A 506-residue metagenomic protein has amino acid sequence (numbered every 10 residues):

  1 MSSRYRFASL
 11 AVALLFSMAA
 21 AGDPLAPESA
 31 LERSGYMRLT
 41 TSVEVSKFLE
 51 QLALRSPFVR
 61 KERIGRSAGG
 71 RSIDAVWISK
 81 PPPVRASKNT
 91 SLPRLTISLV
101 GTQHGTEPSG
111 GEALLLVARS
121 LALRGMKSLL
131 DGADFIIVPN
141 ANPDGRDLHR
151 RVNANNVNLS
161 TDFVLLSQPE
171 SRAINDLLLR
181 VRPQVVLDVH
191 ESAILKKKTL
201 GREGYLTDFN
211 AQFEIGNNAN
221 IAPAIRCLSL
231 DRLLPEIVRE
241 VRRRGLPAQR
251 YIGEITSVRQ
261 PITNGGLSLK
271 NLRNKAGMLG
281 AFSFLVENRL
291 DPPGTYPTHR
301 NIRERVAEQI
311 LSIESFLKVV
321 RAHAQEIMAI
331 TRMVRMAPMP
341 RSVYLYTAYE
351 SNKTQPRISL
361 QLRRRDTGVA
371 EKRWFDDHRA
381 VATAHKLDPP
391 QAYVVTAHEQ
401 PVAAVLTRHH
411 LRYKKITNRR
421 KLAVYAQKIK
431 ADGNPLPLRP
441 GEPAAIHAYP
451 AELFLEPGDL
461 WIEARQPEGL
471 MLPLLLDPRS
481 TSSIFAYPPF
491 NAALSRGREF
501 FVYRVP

Functional and structural regions predicted by a protein language model:
S2-Y5, A21-P506: Structured catalytic-domain cores with a bias toward divalent-metal coordination
A8-S17: Bacterial N-terminal signal peptides
